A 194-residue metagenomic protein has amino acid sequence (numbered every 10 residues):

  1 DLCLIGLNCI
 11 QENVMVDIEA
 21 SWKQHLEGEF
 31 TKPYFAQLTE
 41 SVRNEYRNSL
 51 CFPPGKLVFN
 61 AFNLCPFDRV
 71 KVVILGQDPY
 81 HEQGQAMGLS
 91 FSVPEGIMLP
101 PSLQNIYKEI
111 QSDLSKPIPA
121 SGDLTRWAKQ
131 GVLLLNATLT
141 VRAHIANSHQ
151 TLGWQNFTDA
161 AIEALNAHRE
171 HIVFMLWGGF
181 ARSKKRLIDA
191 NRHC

Functional and structural regions predicted by a protein language model:
M15-H25: Generic N-terminal amphipathic, Lys/Arg-enriched alpha-helix
V16, G28-L176, F180-D189: A polyanion-binding, active-site-adjacent surface
R192-C194: Short, flexible loop segments at boundaries between secondary-structure elements
